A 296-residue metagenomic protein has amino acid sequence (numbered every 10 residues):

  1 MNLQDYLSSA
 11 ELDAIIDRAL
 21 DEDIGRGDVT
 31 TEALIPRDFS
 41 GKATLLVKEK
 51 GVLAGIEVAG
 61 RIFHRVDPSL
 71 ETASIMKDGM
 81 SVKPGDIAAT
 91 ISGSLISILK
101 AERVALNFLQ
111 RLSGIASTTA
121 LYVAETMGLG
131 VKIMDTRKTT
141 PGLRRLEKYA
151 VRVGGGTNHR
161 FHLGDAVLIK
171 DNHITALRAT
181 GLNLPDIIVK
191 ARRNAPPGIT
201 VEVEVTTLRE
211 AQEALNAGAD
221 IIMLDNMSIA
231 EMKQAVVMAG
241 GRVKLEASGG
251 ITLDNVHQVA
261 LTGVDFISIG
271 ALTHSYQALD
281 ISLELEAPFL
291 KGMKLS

Functional and structural regions predicted by a protein language model:
N2-E202, T206-A217, I221, K233-M238 (+3 more regions): Acidic/glycine-rich phosphate/pyrophosphate-binding loops and surrounding catalytic core that coordinate Mg2+
D5, A271-S296: Short, charged, intrinsically disordered terminal tails
N226, G249, A271-L272: Short secondary-structure boundary segments
S248-G249, I267, E284: Cytosolic regulatory modules rich in charged/polar residues
